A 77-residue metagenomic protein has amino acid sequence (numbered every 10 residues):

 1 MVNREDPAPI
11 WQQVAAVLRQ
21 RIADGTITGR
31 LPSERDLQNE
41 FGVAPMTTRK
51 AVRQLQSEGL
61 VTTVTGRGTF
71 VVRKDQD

Functional and structural regions predicted by a protein language model:
M1-R53, S57-T62, R73-D77: Extreme N-terminal segment that seeds HTH/winged-HTH DNA-binding domains in transcriptional regulators
R67-R73: Minor-groove-contacting beta-hairpin "wing" of winged helix-turn-helix DNA-binding domains
